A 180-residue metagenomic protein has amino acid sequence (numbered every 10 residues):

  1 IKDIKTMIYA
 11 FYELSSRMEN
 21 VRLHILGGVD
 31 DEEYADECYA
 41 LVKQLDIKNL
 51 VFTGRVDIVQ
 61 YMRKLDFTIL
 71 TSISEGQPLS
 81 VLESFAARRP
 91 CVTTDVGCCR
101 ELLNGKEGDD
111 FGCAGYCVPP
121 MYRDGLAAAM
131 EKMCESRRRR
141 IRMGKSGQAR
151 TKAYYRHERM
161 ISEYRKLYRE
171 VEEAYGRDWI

Functional and structural regions predicted by a protein language model:
I1-E13, E33-D36, D124: A conserved mid-protein helix/loop that constitutes part of the nucleotide-sugar donor-binding site
R22-D36, F52: Glycosyltransferase donor-sugar binding loop
D36-R55: Nucleotide-activated donor-binding/catalytic signature segment of Leloir-type glycosyltransferases, i.e., the conserved
L50-M62, M121: Conserved active-site histidine-acidic residue motif and adjacent donor-binding/catalytic loop of glycosyltransferases
I73: Aromatic "clamp/platform" in nucleotide-sugar-dependent glycosyltransferases that forms part of the donor/acceptor
P90-T93, G97-N104: Short hydrophobic beta-strand element within catalytic cores of glycosyltransferases and related nucleotide-activated
G105-R123, K132-R137: Conserved acidic donor-binding segment of nucleotide-sugar-dependent glycosyltransferases
K132, R139-A153, E163-K166: A short, well-ordered alpha-helix in the C-terminal region of glycosyltransferases
